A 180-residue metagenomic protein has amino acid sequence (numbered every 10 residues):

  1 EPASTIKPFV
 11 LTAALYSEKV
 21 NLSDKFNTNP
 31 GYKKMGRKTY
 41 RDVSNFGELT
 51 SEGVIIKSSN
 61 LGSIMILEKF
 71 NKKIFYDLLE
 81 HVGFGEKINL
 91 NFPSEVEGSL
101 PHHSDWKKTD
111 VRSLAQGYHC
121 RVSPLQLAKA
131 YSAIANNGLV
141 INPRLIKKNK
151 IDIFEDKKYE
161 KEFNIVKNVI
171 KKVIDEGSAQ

Functional and structural regions predicted by a protein language model:
E1-S4, F9-Q180: Beta-lactam-recognizing serine transpeptidase/beta-lactamase-like catalytic domain environment
